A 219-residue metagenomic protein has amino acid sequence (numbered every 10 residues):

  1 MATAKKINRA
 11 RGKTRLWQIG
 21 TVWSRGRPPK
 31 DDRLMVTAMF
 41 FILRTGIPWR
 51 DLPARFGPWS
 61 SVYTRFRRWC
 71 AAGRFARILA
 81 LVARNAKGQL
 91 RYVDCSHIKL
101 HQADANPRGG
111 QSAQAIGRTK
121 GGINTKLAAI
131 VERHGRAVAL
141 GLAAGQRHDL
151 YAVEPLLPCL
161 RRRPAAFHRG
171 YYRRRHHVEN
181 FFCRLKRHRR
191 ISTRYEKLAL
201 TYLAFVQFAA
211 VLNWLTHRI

Functional and structural regions predicted by a protein language model:
M1-I219: Short alpha-helical elements
